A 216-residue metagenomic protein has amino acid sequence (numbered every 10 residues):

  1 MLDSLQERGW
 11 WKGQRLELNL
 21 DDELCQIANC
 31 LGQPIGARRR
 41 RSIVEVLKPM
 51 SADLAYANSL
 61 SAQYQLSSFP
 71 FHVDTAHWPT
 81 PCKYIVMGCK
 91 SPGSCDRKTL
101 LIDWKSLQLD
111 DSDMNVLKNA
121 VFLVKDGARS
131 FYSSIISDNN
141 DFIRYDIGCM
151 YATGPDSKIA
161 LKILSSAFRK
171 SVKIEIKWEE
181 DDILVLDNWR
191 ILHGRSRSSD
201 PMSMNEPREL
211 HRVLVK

Functional and structural regions predicted by a protein language model:
M1-W10, L16-L18, S42-K216: Active-site environment of non-heme Fe oxygenases that use a 2-His-1-carboxylate facial triad
G9, Q26-G32: N-terminal functional module of multi-domain proteins
Q14-L16, L24, P34: A structured, charge-rich N-terminal accessory region that forms the first stable segment of a protein and links
C25, R39-S42: Glycine-rich, aromatic-bearing surface loops/beta-hairpins
G32-R38: Short secondary-structure junctions
